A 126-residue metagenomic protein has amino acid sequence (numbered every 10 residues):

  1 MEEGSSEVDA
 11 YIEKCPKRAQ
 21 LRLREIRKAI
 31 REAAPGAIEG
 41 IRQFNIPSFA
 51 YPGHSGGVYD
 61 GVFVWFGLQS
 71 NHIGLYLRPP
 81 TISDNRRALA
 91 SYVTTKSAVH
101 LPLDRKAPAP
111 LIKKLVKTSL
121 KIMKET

Functional and structural regions predicted by a protein language model:
M1-T126: Charge-dense, helix-prone N-terminal extensions
